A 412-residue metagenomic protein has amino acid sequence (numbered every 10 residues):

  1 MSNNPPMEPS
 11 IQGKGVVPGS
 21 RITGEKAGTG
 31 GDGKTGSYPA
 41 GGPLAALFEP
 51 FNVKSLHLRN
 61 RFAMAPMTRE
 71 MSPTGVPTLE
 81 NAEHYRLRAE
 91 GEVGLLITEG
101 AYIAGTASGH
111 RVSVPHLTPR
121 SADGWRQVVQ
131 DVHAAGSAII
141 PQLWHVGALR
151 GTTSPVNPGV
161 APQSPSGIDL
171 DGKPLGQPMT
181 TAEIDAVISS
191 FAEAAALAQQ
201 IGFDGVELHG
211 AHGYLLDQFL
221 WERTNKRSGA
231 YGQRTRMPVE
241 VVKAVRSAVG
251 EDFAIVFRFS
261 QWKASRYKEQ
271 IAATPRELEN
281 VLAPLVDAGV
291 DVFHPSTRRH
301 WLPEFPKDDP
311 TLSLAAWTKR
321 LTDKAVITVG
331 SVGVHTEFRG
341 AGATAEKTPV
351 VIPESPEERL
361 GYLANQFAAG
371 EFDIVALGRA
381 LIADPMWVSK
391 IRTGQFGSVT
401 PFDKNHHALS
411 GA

Functional and structural regions predicted by a protein language model:
S2-A412: Flavin-dependent oxidoreductase catalytic cores
